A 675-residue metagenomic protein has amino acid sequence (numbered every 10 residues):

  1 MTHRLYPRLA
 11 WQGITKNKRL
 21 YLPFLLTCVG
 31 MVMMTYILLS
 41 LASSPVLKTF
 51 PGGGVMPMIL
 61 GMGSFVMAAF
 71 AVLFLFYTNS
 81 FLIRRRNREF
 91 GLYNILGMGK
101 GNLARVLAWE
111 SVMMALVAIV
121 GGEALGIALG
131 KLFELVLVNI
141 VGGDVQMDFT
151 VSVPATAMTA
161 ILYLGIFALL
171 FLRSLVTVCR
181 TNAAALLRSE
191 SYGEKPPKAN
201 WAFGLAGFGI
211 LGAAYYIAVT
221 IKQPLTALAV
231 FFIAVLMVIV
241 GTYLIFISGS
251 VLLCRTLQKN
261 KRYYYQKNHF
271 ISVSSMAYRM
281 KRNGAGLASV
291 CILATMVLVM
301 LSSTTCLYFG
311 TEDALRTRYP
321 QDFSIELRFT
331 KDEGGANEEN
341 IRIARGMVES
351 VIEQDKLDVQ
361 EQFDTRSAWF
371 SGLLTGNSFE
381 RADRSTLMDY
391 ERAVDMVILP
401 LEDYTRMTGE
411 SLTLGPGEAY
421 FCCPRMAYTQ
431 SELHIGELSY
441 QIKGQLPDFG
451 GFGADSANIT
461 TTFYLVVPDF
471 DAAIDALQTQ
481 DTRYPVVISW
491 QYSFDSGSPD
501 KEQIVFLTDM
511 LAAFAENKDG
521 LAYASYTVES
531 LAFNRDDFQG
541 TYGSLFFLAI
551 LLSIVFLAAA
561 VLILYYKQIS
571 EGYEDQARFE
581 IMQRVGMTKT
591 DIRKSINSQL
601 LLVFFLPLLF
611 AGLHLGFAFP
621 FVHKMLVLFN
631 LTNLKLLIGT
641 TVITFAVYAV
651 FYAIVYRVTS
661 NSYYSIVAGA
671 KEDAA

Functional and structural regions predicted by a protein language model:
M1-R19: Aromatic- and glycine-rich beta-strand/loop motifs that create alpha-glucan
H3-R8, R180-E194, Y573-E574, Y664-A675: Short cytosolic juxtamembrane segments of multi-pass membrane proteins
R19-V46, V55-G91, S111-L125, I239 (+4 more regions): Hydrophobic alpha-helical transmembrane segments of multi-pass inner-membrane transport and secretion
L20-C28, M33-I37, I161-I166, K195-L307 (+4 more regions): Alpha-helical transmembrane segments, especially those used as permease/efflux helices and single-pass anchors
V32-S44, Y77-F81, R88, M114-G143 (+6 more regions): Small-residue-rich transmembrane alpha-helices
F149-T150, L186-A199, H269-A277, T590-R593: Membrane-interface segments at loop-to-transmembrane junctions
A314-A558: Basic-flanked hydrophobic alpha-helices used for secretion and membrane insertion
